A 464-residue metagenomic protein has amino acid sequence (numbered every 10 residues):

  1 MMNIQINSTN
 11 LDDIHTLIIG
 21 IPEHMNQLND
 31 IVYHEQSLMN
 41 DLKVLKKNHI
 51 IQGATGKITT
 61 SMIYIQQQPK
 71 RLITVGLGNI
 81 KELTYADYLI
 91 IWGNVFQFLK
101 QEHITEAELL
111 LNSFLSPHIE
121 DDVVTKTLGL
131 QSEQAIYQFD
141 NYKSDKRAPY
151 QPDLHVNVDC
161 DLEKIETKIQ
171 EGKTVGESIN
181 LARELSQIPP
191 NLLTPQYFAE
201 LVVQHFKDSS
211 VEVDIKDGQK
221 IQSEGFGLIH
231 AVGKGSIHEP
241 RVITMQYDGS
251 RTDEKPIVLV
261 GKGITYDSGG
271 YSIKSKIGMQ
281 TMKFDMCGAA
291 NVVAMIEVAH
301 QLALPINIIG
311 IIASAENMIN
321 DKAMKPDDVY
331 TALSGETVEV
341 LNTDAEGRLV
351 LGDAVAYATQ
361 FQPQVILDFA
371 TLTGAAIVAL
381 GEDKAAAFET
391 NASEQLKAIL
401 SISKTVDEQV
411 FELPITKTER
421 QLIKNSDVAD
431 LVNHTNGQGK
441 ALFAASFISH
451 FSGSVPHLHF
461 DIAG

Functional and structural regions predicted by a protein language model:
M1-G263: Short amphipathic alpha-helical segment within the helicase RecA-like ATPase core that mediates nucleic-acid
A199-G464: A generic structural signal for tightly packed, nonpolar segments enriched in small/aliphatic residues
